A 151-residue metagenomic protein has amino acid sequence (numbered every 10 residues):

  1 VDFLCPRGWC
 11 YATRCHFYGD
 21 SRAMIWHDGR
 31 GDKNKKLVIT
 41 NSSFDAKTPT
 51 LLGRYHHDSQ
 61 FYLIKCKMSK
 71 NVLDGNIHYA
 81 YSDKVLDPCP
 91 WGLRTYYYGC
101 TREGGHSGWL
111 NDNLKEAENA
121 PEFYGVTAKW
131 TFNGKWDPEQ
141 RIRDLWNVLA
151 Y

Functional and structural regions predicted by a protein language model:
V1-Y151: Sequence-level preference for short, compositionally simple segments enriched in small aliphatic or small polar residues
